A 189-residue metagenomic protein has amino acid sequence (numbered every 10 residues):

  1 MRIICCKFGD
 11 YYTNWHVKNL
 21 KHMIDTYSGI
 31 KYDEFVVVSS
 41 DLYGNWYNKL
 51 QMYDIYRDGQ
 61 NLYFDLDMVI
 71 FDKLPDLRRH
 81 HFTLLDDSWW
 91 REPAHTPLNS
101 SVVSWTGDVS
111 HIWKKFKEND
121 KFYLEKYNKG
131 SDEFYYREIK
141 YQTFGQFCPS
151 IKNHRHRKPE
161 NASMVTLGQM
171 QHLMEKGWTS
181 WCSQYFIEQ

Functional and structural regions predicted by a protein language model:
M1-N45, D58, G168-Q189: N-terminal anchoring/stem segment of glycosyltransferases
I4, V36, L62-F64, F82-L84 (+2 more regions): Hydrophobic/aromatic beta-strand patches that form the interior of the parallel beta-sheet core in alpha/beta enzyme
F8-Y11, D41-Y43, M68-I70, S88-R91 (+4 more regions): Short, solvent-exposed loop/turn segments at secondary-structure junctions
K18, Y47, Q51, K129-R137: A structural signal for well-ordered alpha-helical segments within the folded catalytic domains of diverse enzymes
Y27, F35-V38, M52-R57, L74-H80 (+2 more regions): Alpha-helix C-terminal capping segments
D41-P97, W105-G107: GT-A fold catalytic core of metal-dependent nucleotide-sugar glycosyltransferases, centered on the diacidic
L98-N99, N161: A generic structural signal for well-ordered coil/turn residues at beta-strand boundaries that shape enzyme active-site
T106-Q189: Catalytic core and acceptor-binding pocket of nucleotide-sugar-dependent glycosyltransferases
